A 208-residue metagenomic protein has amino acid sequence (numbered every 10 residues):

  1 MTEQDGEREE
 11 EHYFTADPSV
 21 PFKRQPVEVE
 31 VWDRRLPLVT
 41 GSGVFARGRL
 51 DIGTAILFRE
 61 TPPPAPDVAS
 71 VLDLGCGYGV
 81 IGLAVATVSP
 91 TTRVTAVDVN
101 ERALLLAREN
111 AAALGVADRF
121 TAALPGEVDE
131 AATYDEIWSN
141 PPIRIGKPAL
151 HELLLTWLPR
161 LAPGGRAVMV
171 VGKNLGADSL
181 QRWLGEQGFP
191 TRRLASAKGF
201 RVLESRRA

Functional and structural regions predicted by a protein language model:
M1-W32, S42-G43, R47: N-terminal auxiliary segments of SAM/dcSAM-dependent transferases
E11-R24, G176-A208: Class I S-adenosyl-L-methionine
G41-R59: Conserved SAM-binding loop and adjacent beta-strand
G53-A131, E136-S139: Conserved SAM/SAH cofactor-binding pocket of Class I
D98-R102, A149, G172: Short beta->alpha hinge that forms the Motif I/post-I loop of the SAM-binding pocket
E136-P148: Glycine-rich phosphate-binding "P-loop"
H151-P163: A short glycine-rich, Lys/Arg-flanked "PGG" loop and its adjoining helix->strand segment in the class I
G164-V171: Conserved beta-strand signature within the Rossmann-like core of class I S-adenosyl-L-methionine
